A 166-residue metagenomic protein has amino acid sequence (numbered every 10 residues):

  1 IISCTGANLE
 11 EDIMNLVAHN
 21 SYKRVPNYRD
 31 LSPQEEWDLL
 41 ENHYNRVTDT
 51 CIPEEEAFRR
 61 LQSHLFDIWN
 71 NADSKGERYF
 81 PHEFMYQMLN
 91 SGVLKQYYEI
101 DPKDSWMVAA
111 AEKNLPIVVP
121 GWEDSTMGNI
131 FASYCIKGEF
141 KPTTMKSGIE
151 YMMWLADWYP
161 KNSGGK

Functional and structural regions predicted by a protein language model:
I1-K166: Conserved catalytic alpha/beta core of Sir2/sirtuin-type deacylases, generalized to analogous enzyme cores that bind
